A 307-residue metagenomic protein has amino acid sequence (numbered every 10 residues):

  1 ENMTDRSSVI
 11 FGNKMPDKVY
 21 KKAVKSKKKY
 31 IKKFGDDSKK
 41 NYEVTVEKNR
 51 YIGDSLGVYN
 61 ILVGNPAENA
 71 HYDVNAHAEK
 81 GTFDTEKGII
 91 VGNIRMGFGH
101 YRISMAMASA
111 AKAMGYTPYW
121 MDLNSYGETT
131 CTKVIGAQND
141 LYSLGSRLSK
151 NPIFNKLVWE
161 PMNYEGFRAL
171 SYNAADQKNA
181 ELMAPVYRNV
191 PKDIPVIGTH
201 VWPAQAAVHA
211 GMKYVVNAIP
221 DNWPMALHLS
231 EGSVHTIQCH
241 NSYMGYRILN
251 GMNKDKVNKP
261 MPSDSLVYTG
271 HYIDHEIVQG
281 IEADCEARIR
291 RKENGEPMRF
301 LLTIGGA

Functional and structural regions predicted by a protein language model:
T4-N69, M105-P185: Conserved N-terminal ligand/cofactor-binding loop architecture of enzyme catalytic domains
A70-E86, P185, M225: A short, basic/flexible loop-to-alpha-helix module at the beginning of a structural domain
E79-I89, M212, E293-F300: A short, charged/proline- and glycine-enriched loop that marks the coil->beta-strand transition at the N-terminal
I94-M105: A short, glycine/small-residue-rich beta-strand->loop->alpha-helix junction that serves as a flexible
R95, G127-V134, K178-Q238, S242: Conserved nucleotide-sugar donor-interacting segment of glycosyltransferase catalytic cores, predominantly GT-B
V134-Q138, E231-H235, Q279-I289: Short, surface-exposed amphipathic charged segments that create phosphate/polyanion-binding patches used for binding
A210-I281: Active-site-proximal region of nucleotide-activated glycan assembly enzymes, centered on histidine/acidic-rich loops
T269-H271, G280-D284, R288-A307: Active-site donor-nucleotide binding/catalytic segment of nucleotide-sugar enzymes
